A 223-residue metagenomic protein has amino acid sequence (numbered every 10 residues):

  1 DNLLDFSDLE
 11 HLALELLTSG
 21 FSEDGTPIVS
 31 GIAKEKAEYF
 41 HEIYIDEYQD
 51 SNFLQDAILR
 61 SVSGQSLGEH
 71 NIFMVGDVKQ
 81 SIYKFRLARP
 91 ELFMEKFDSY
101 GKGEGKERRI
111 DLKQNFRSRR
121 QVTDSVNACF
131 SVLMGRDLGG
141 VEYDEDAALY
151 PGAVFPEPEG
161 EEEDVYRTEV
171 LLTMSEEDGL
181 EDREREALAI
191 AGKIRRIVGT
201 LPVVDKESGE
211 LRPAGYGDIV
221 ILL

Functional and structural regions predicted by a protein language model:
D1-E95, D111-Q121: Conserved helicase NTPase motor core
D1-L4, E107, L188, E207: Conserved ATP-driven helicase/translocase motor core recognized via long, highly charged RecA-like/P-loop NTPase domain
T18, I45, G64, D98-K102 (+2 more regions): Non-catalytic alpha-helical coupling and interface elements of nucleotide-dependent molecular machines and regulators
S22-Y39, I197-G215: Short helix/loop segment immediately N-terminal to the Walker
A37-E38, L67-E69, G103-E107, E163-D164 (+1 more regions): Short helix-terminating capping/connector loops at secondary-structure junctions
M74, L172-M174, L223: Flexible glycine-/small-residue-rich
D111-G199, K206, L211: Helicase-core coupling region on the C-terminal RecA-like lobe
L112, D218-L223: Acidic beta-strand-to-loop metal/phosphate-binding motif
